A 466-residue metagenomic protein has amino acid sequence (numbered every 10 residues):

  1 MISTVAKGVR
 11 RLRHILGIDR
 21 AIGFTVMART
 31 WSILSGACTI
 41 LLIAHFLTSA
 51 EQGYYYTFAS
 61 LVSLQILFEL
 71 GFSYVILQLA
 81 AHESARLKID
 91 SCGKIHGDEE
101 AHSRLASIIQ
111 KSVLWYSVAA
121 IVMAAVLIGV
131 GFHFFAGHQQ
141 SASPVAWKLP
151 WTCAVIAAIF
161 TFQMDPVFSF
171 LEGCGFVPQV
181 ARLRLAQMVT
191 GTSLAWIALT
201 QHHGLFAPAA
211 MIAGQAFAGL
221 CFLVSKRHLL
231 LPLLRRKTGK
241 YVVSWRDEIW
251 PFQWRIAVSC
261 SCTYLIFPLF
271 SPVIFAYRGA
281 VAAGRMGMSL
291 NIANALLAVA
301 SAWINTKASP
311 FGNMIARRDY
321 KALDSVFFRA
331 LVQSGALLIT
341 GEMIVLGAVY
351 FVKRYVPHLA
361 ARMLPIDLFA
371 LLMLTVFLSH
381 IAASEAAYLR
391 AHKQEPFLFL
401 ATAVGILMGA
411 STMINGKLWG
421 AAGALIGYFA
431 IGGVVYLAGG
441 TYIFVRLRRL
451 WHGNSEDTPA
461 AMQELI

Functional and structural regions predicted by a protein language model:
I2-I18, L205-M211, F222-F267, R318-K321 (+1 more regions): Interhelical loop/hinge segments that connect adjacent transmembrane helices in multipass membrane
G17-H82, R86, W254-V281, I292 (+1 more regions): Signature of the first transmembrane helix
I18-C38, L42, V113, S117 (+10 more regions): Hydrophobic faces of transmembrane alpha-helices in multi-pass small-molecule transporters and flippases across diverse
F58-L70, S259, T263, F267-L269 (+3 more regions): Transmembrane helix-bundle signature of multi-pass secondary active exporters and lipid flippases
L70-E99, A293, L297-R318, A391: Helix-loop junctions and terminal segments of transmembrane helices in multi-pass membrane transport/translocation
A124-A142, T340-A361: Short membrane-interface helical motifs at transmembrane helix boundaries in multi-pass membrane transporters
K148-C153, P178-L231, L407, A421-R446: Hydrophobic alpha-helical transmembrane segments
A158-R182, A370, L374-A401: Membrane-interface junctions at transmembrane-helix termini in multi-pass inner-membrane proteins
